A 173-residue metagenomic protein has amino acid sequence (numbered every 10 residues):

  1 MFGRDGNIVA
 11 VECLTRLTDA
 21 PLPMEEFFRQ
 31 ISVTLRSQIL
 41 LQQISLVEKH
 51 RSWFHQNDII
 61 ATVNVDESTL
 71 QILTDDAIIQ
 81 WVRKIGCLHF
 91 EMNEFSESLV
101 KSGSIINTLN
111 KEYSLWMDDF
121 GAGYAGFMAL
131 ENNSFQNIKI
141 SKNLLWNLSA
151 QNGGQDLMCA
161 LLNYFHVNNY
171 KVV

Functional and structural regions predicted by a protein language model:
M1-I85: Bacterial c-di-GMP phosphodiesterase EAL domain
T15-D19, N137-K142, C159-A160: Short, structured secondary-structure boundary patches
Q30-L35, N143-S149: A short, internal acetyl-CoA/4′-phosphopantetheine-binding micro-motif in the GNAT/acyltransferase core
L40, S102, G126, G154-M158: The cytosolic transmitter module of two-component sensor histidine kinases
D76-I79, Q151-A160: Charged helix-capping and loop-helix junction motifs
W81-L148, N168-V173: The catalytic core of metal-dependent phosphodiesterases that act on cyclic dinucleotides
L157-Y170: Alpha-helix-loop-beta-strand connector modules within alpha/beta enzyme cores
